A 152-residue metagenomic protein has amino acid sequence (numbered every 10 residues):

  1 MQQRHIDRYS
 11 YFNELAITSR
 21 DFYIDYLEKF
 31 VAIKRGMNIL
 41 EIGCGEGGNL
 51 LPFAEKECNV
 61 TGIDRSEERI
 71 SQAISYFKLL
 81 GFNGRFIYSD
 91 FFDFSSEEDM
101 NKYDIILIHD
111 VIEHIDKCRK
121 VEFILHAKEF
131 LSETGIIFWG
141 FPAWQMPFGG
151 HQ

Functional and structural regions predicted by a protein language model:
M1-N101, I105, V121-I124: Conserved N-terminal segment of class I S-adenosyl-L-methionine
M37, T134-G135: Surface-exposed loop/turn positions
S95, T134, Q145-P147: Feature marks short, surface-exposed loop/turn motifs that line or immediately flank catalytic pockets and channel
I108-V111: A short beta-strand submotif of the Rossmann-like class I SAM-dependent methyltransferase core that lines
H114: A short His-aromatic
V121-E133: A short glycine-rich, Lys/Arg-flanked "PGG" loop and its adjoining helix->strand segment in the class I
F138-Q152: Conserved class I S-adenosyl-L-methionine
